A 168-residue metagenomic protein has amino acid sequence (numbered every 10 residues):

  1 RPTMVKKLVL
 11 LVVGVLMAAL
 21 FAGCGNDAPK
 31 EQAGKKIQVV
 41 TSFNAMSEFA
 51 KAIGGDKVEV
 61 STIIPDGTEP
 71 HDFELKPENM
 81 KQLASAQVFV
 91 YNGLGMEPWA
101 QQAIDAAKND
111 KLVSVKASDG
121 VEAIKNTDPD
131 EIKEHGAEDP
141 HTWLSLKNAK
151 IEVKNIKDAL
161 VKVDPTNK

Functional and structural regions predicted by a protein language model:
R1-P2, V39: A detector of low-complexity, intrinsically disordered, Ser/Thr/Gly/Pro/Ala-rich segments
P2-A22: Sec-dependent bacterial lipoprotein signal peptides
L10, F21-K168: Extracytoplasmic metal-acquisition and chelation regions
